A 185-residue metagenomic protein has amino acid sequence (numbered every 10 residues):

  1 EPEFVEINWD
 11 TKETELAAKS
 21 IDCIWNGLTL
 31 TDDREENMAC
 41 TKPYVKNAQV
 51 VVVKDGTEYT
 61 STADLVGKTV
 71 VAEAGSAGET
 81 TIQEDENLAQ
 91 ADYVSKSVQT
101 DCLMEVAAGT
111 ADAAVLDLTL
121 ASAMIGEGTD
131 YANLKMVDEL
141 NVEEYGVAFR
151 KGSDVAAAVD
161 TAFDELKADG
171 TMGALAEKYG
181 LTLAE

Functional and structural regions predicted by a protein language model:
E3-D64: Acidic, polar ligand-binding/catalytic clefts
E3-E15, T57, V94-A108, V142-E143: Short helix-initiation/N-cap motifs at beta->coil->alpha
L16-A17, L65, V106-A107, V147 (+1 more regions): Hydrophobic residues within well-ordered alpha-helices
D22-C23, D112-A113, G146: Short, Asp-centered acidic motifs that coordinate Mg2+ and/or phosphate in catalytic or ligand-binding sites
G27-E36, T81-E84, A107-A108, D112-N141: A ligand-binding cleft/hinge motif common to bilobed small-molecule-binding domains
L28-T29, K46-D101, A113, L118-S122: Bilobed "Venus flytrap"/periplasmic-binding protein-like clamshell domains and structurally analogous long
V45-V53, L118, S122, G126-D164 (+1 more regions): Periplasmic-binding protein-like
A77-S97, A132-M136, D164-E185: Ligand-binding clefts/hinges and TM-proximal coupling segments of bilobed small-molecule sensing domains
